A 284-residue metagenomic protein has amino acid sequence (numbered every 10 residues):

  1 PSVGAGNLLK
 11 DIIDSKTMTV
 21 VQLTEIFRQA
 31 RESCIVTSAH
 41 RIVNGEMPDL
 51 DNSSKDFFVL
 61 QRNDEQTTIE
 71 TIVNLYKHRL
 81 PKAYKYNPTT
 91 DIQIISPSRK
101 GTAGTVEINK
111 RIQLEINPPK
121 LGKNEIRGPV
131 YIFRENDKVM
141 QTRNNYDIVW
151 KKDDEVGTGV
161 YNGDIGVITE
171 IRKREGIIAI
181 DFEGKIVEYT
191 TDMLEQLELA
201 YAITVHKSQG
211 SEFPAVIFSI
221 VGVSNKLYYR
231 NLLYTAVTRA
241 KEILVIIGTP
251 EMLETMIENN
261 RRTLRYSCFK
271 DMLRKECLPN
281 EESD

Functional and structural regions predicted by a protein language model:
P1-T158: Conserved helicase motor core of P-loop NTPases
D153, N162-D284: C-terminal accessory regions
